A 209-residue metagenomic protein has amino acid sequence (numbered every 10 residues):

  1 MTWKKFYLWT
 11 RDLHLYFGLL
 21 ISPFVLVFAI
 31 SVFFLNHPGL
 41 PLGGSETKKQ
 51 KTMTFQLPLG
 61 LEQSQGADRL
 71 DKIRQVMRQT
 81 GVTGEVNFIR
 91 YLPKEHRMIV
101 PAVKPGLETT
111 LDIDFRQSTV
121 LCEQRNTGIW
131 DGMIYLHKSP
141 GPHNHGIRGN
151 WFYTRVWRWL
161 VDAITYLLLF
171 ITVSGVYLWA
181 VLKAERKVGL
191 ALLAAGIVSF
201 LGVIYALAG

Functional and structural regions predicted by a protein language model:
M1-K48, F152-G209: Internal alpha-helical transmembrane segments
W9, Q75-Q79, G132-S139: Residues that form generic nucleotide/phosphate-binding pockets
F24-V32, F88-P93, M133: Short, mixed-charge, low-aromatic patches
V32-F34, K48-Q50, G66-L70, I113-D114 (+4 more regions): Surface-exposed beta-strand edges and their flanking turn/coil or helix-capping segments
G44-L111: Membrane-proximal low-complexity regions enriched in glycine and acidic/polar residues
T54, L111-R125, V173-E185: Short, surface-exposed, charge-dense and proline/glycine-enriched linear segments
P105-A163: Extended, hydrophilic extramembrane loops/domains of integral membrane proteins
